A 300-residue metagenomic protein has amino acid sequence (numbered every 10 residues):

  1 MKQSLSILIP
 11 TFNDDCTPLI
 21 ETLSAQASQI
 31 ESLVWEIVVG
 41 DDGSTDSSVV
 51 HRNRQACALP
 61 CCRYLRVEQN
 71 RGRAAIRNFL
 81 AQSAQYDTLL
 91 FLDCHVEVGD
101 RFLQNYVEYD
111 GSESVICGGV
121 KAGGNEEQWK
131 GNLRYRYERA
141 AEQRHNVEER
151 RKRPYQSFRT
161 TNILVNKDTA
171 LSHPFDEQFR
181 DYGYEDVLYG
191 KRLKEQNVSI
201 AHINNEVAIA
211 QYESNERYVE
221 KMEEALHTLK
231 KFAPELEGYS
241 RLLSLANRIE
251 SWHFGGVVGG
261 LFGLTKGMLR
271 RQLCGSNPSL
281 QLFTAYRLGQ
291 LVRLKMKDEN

Functional and structural regions predicted by a protein language model:
F12, V39-V50, V96: A conserved acidic beta->alpha catalytic loop
D14-S28: Short, well-formed alpha-helical segments that are part of the catalytic scaffolds of diverse glycosyltransferases
V67-A84: Glycine-rich, basic loop-to-helix element that forms the pyrophosphate-binding segment of sugar-nucleotide handling
L89: Short aromatic/hydrophobic "clamp" motif used to bind/position activated sugar donors
R101-N132: Conserved donor NDP-sugar-binding/catalytic core segment of glycosyltransferases
Y135-Y155: Short, flexible, basic/aromatic active-site loop/helix in glycosyltransferases
D181-Y189: Acidic donor-binding loop at a coil-to-helix junction in glycosyltransferase catalytic cores that engages
K221-H227, S240-N300: Non-catalytic, C-terminal membrane-associated alpha-helical segments of glycosyltransferases
